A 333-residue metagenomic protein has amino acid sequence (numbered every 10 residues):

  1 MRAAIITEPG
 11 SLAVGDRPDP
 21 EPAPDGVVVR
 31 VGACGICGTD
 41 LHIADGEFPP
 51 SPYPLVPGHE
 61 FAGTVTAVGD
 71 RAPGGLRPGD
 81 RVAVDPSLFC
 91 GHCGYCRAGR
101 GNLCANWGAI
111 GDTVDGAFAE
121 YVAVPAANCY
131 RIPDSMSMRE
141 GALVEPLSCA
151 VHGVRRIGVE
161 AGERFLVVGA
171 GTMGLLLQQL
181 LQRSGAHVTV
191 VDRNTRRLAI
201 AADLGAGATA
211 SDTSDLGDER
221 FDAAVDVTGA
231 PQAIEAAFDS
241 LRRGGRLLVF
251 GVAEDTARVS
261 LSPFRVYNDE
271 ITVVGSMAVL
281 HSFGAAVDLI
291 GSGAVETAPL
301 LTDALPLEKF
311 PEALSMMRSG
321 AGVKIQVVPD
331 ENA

Functional and structural regions predicted by a protein language model:
I5-E21, G38-A67, A83, G101-D115: N-terminal glycine-rich cofactor-binding segment
P20-C34, F48-G94, P133-S135: Glycine-rich beta-strand-centered segment in the early N-terminal region that forms part of a ligand/cofactor-binding
R81, R164, G245-R246, T272: Short glycine-centered segments of the SAM/dcSAM-binding site in methyltransferase folds
L88-V168: NAD(P)H dinucleotide-binding glycine-rich loop of Rossmann-like/cofactor-binding domains, especially the beta1-alpha1
M136-S214: Mid-domain Rossmann-like dinucleotide-binding core that forms the NAD(H)/NADP(H) cofactor-binding site
I157, A199-I271: Glycine-rich cofactor phosphate-binding loops and adjacent beta1-alpha1 units of small-molecule cofactor enzyme domains
T189, L248, V274: Conserved beta-strand positions in the Rossmann-like core of class I SAM-dependent methyltransferases
D239, L280-A333: C-terminal hydrophobic helical "lid"/dimerization subdomain of Rossmann-like NAD(P)H-dependent oxidoreductases
